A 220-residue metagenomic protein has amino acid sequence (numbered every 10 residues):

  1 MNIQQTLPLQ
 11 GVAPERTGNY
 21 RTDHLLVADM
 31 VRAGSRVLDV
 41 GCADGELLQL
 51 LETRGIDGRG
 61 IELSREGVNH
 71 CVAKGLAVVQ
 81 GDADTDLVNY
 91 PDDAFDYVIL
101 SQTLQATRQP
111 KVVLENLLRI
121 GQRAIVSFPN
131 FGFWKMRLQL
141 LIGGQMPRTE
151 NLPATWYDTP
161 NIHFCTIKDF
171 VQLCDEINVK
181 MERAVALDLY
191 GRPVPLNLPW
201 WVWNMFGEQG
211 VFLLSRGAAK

Functional and structural regions predicted by a protein language model:
T6-N19: Class I SAM-dependent methyltransferase Rossmann-like catalytic core, especially the SAM/SAH-binding loop
T17-G34: Conserved alpha-helix/loop element of class I SAM-dependent methyltransferases that forms part of the SAM/SAH-binding
G41-A43: Class I SAM-dependent methyltransferase "Motif I" SAM/SAH-binding loop
E46-D86: Class I SAM-dependent methyltransferase SAM/SAH-binding core
D86-D92: Short conserved loop adjoining the S-adenosyl-L-methionine
Y97-R108: A short SAM/SAH-binding and catalytic strip from SAM-dependent methyltransferases
K111-N116, R123-A219: S-adenosyl-L-methionine-dependent methyltransferase catalytic module, highlighting the catalytic core
